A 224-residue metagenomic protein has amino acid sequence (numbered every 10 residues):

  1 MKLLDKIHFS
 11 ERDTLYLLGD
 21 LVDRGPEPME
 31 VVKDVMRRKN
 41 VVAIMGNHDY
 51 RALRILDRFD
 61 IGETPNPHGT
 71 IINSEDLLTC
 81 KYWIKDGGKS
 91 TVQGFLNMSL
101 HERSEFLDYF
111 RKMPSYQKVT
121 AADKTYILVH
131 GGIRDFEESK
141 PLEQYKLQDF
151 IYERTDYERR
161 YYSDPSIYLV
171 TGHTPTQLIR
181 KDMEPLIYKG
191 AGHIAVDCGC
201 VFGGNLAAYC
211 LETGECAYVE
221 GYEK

Functional and structural regions predicted by a protein language model:
M1-D34: N-terminal active-site segment of His-dependent metallophosphoesterases
L4-D5, E30-K33, D57-D60, L142-E143 (+2 more regions): Short, glycine/charged-enriched secondary-structure capping and boundary segments
E11, R37-V42, P165, G214: Short glycine/proline-enriched coil/turn segments at helix->beta-strand junctions
G19-D20, G46-N47, G172-H173, D197: Active-site glycine-centered loops adjacent to acidic/histidine catalytic or metal-binding residues that shape
L21-R24, Y50, G131, C198 (+1 more regions): Generic detector of well-ordered alpha-helical packing
P28-V32, M36-Q117, Y157-R159: Active-site neighborhood of divalent metal-dependent phosphoester bond hydrolases
A52-R54, G203-A207: Short, charged, surface-exposed secondary-structure boundary motifs
Y82-A195, G199-G204, L211, E215-E223: Acidic, His/Gly-enriched loop-helix segments that form or flank divalent-metal centers in metallo-dependent hydrolases
